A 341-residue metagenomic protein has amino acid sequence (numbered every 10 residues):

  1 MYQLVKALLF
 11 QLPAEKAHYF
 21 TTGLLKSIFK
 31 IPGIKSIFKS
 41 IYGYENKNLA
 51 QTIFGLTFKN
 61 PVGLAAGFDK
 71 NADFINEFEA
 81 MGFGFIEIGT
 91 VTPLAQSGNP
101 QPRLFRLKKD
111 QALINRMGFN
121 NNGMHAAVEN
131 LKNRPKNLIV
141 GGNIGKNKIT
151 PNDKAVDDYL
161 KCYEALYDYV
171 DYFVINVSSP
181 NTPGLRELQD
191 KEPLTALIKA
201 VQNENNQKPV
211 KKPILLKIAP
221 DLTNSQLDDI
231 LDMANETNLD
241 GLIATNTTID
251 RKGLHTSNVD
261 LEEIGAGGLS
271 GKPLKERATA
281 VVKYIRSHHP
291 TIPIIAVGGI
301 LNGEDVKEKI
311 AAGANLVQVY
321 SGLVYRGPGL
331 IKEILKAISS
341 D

Functional and structural regions predicted by a protein language model:
Y2-Q51, N115-N120: An N-cap/entry alpha-helix motif that binds or orients negatively charged groups
P13, L64, I86, A127 (+6 more regions): Conserved, mostly hydrophobic/aromatic
K35-Y44, P180-P193, M233-I292, R326 (+2 more regions): Glycine/Thr-rich beta-alpha phosphate-binding loop at enzyme active sites
G55-G63, K136-G142, Q207-L222, S287-A296: Short beta-strand/loop segments at the ligand-binding rim of alpha/beta enzyme cores
N71-A80, L222-E236, S287-H289, I300-V317: Catalytic cores of alpha/beta
G84-Q96, V177-S179, G241-I249, G299-I300 (+1 more regions): Glycine-rich phosphate-binding active-site loops on the catalytic face of alpha/beta enzymes
G89-L138: A gly/proline- and charged-residue-enriched helix-loop-helix capping module
N147-L160, E187, L216-E236: Active-site glycine- and acidic-residue-rich loops that bind and position anionic ligands or nucleotide-like cofactors
